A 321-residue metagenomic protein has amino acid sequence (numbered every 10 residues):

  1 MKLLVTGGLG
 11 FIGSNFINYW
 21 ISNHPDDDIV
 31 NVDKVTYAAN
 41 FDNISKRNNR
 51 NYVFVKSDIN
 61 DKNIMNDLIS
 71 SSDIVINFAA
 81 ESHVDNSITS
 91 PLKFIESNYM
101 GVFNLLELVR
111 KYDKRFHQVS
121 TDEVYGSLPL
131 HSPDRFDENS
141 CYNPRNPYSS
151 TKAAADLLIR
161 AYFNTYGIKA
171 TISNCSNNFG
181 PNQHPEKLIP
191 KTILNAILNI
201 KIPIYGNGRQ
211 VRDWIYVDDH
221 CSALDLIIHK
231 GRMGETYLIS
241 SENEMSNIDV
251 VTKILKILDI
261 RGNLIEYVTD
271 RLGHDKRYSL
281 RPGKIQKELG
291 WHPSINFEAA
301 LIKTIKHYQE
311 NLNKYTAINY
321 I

Functional and structural regions predicted by a protein language model:
M1-N178, K303, H307-N311, Y320-I321: N-terminal Rossmann-like NAD(P)+-binding domain of SDR-like oxidoreductases, especially those catalyzing
F16-N18, A39, S57, I74 (+3 more regions): C-terminal substrate-binding subdomain of Rossmann-fold SDR/epimerase-dehydratase oxidoreductases
F41-I44, L128-H131, Q183-E186, V250-V251 (+1 more regions): Short aromatic-enriched loop/helix-cap "lid" or pocket-rim segments at secondary-structure transitions that line
N86, P181, S241: Short, conserved catalytic or interaction motifs in soluble domains
P91, P144-P147, C175, P181 (+4 more regions): Proline-centered helix-kink/hinge sites
A154, L158, Y162, T192 (+2 more regions): Hydrophobic alpha-helix immediately C-terminal to the catalytic Tyr-X-X-X-Lys motif of short-chain
